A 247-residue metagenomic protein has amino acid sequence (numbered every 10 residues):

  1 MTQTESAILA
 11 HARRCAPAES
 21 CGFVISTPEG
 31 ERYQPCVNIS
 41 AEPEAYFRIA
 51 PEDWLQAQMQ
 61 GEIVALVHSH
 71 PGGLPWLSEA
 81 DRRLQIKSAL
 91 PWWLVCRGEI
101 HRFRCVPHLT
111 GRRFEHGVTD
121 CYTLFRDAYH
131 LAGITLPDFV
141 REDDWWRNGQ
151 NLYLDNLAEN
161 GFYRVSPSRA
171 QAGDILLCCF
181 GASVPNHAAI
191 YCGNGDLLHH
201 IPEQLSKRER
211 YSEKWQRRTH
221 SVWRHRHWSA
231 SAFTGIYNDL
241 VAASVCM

Functional and structural regions predicted by a protein language model:
M1-A65, P71-R104: Conserved beta-strand-loop surface patch within small alpha/beta domains used for substrate/adaptor or ligand engagement
Q58-L74, L205-S206, R210-S221: Extended, compositionally biased flexible segments
T110-E115: Second-shell loop/turn segments in exported
H116-A132: Active-site nucleophilic cysteine motif
L136-R141: Surface-exposed patches in mature extracellular/periplasmic domains of secreted proteins
E142-S206, Y211-S212: ...with weaker cross-activation on analogous glycine-rich loops/strands in unrelated enzymes
E209-M247: Glycine- and charge-enriched low-complexity intrinsically disordered segments
